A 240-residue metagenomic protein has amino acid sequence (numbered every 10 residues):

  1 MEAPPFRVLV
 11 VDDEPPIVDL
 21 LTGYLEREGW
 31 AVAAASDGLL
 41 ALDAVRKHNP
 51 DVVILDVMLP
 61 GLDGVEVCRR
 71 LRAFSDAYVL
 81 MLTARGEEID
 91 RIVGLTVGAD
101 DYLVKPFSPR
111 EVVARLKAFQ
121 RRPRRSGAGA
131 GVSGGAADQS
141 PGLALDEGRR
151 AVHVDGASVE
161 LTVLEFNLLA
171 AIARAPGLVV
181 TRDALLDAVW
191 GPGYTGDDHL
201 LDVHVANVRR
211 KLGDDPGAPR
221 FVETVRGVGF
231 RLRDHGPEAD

Functional and structural regions predicted by a protein language model:
P4-R7, A118-V179, D183: Short, Lys/Arg-enriched segments at the junction into DNA-binding effector domains of transcriptional regulators
D12, D56, T83: Active-site residues of response regulator receiver
D19-R27: Charged docking surfaces used in two-component/phosphorelay signaling
G29-S36, A44: Short hydrophobic/Thr-rich beta-strand motif most characteristic of the beta2 strand and flanking loop of CheY-like
A35-L39, R91: Conserved Asp/Asn-Gly motif in the active-site loop of CheY-like receiver
H48-I54, L59: Active-site beta3 strand of CheY-like receiver
D63, R69-F74, Y78-Q139, D240: Basic, amphipathic DNA-recognition helix from helix-turn-helix-like DNA-binding domains
A99, A151-F221, V225-V228: Positively charged, aromatic-enriched patches within helix-turn-helix-type DNA-binding elements, predominantly
